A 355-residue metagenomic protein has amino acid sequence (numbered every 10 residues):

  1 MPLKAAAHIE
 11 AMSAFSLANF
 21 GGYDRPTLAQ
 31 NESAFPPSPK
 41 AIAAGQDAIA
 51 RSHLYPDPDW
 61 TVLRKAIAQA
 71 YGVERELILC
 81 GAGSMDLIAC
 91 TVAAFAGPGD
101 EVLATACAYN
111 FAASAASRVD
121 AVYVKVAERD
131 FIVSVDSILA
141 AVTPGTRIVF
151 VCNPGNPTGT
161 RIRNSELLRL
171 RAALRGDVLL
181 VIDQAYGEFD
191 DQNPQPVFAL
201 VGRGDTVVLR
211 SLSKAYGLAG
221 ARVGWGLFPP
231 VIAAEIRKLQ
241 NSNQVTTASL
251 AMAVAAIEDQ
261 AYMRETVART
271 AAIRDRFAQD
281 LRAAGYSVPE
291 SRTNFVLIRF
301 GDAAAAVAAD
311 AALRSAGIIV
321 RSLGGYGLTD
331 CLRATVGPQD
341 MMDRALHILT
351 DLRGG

Functional and structural regions predicted by a protein language model:
M1-L54: N-terminal "arm"/small-domain region of PLP-dependent enzymes with the aminotransferase-like
S38, D205-R282, Y286-P289: PLP-dependent aminotransferase class I/II
P58-E101: Phosphate-binding glycine-rich loop
E74-I78, G99-E101, G145, D177 (+3 more regions): Short acidic capping loops at alpha-helix termini that bridge into adjacent secondary structure
A94-V151: PLP-dependent aminotransferase-like
V135-P144, P157-L180, Q184-A215: Active-site pre-lysine segment of PLP-dependent enzymes
S165, A312-A316, R321, G325-G355: PLP-dependent enzyme catalytic core of the Aspartate aminotransferase-like
A271, A283-A316, L332: Conserved PLP-binding catalytic core of the aspartate aminotransferase-like
